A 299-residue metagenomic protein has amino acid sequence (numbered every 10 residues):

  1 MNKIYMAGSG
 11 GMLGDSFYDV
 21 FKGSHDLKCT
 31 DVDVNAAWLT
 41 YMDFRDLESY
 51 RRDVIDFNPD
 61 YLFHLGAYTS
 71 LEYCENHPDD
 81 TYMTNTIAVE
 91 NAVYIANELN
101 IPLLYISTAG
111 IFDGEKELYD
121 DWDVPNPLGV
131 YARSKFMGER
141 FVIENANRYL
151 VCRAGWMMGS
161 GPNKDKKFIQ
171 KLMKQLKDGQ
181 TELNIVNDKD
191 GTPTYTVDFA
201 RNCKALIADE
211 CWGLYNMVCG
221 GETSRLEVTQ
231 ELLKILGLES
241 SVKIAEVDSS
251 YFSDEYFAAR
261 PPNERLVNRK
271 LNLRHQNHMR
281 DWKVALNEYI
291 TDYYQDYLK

Functional and structural regions predicted by a protein language model:
K3-G23: N-terminal Rossmann NAD(P)H-binding glycine-rich loop of SDR-like oxidoreductase domains
V32-D46: Rossmann-fold cofactor-recognition segment
F44-T84: NAD(P)H-binding glycine-rich loop region in Rossmannoid oxidoreductase-like domains and their noncatalytic homologs
N76-L104: NAD(P)-cofactor binding segment of oxidoreductase domains
M83, I87-A88, I111-C152, W156-M158 (+1 more regions): Catalytic helix-loop patch of NAD(P)-dependent Rossmann-fold dehydrogenases
R140-G191, V197-D198: NAD(P)-dependent short-chain dehydrogenase/reductase
N202-C203, D209-Y256, Y297-L298: Mid/C-terminal beta-alpha module of Rossmann-like enzyme folds, strongest in SDR-family dehydrogenases/epimerases
D281-K299: Amphipathic terminal alpha-helices
